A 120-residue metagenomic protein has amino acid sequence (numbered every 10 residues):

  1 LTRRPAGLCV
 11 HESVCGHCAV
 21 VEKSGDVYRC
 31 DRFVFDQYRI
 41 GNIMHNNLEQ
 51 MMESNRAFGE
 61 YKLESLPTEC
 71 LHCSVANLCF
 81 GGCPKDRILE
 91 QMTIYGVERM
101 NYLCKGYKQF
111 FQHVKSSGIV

Functional and structural regions predicted by a protein language model:
L1-D36, L78: A C-terminal junction/extension of Radical SAM enzymes
L1-T2, R32-S74: C-terminal accessory region of radical SAM enzymes
L8-V10, K62, T93: Residues embedded in well-ordered secondary-structure elements
C9-E12, I40-I43, C83: Short clusters of hydrophobic/aromatic residues that line enzyme substrate/ligand-binding pockets
E22, Y28, G41, P84 (+1 more regions): Residues in well-ordered beta-strands of folded domains
F35-Y38, S65-V120: Radical SAM enzyme core and accessory elements
